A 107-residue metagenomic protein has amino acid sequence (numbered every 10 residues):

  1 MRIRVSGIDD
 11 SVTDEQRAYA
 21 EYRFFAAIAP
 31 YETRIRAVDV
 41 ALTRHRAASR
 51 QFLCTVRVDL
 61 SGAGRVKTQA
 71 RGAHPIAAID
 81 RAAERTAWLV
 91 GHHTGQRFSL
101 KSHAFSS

Functional and structural regions predicted by a protein language model:
M1-S107: N-terminal, polar/charged subdomain of small-to-medium soluble alpha/beta proteins
